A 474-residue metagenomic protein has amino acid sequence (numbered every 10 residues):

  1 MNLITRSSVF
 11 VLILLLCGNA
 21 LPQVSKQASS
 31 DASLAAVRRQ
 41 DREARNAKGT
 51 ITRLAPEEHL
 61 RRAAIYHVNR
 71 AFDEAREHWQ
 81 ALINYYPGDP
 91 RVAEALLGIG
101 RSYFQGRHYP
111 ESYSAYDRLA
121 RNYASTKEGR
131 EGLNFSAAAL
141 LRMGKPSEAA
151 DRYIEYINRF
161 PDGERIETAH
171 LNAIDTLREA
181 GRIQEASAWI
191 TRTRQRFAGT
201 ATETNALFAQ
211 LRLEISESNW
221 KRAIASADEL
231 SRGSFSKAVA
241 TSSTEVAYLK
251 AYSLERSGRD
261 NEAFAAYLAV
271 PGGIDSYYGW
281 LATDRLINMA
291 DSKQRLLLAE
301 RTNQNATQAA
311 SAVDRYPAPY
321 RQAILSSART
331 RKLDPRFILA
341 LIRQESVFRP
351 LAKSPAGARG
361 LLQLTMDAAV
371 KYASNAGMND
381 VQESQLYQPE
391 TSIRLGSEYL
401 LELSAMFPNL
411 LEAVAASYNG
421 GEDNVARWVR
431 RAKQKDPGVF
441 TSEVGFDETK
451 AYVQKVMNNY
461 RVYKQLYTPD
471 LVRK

Functional and structural regions predicted by a protein language model:
N2-L12, C17-L362, M366-S384, E398-L401 (+5 more regions): Acidic, polar-rich low-complexity tracts and alpha-helical solenoid repeat scaffolds
N409-L410, G421: Short loop-to-helix capping motifs
